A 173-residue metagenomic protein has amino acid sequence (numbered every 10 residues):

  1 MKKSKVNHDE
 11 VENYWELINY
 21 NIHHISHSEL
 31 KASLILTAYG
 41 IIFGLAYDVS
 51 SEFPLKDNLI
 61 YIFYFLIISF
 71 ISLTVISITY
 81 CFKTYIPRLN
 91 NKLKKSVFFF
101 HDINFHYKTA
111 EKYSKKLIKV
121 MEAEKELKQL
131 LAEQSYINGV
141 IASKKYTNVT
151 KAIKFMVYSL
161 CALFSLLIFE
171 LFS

Functional and structural regions predicted by a protein language model:
K2-D48, Q129-G139: Cytosol/matrix-facing amphipathic helices and coiled-coil assembly/linker segments of eukaryotic membrane proteins
K2-D9, L93-N138: Solvent-exposed, non-transmembrane helices and loops of integral membrane proteins
D9-E12, I18-N19, S72-S77, E111: Short linear motifs at secondary-structure transitions and domain/linker junctions
V11, L36, G44, S77 (+5 more regions): Generic intrinsically disordered, low-complexity segments enriched for polar/acidic and small residues
H23-N91, V149-S173: Alpha-helical transmembrane segments and their immediate juxtamembrane boundary regions in integral membrane proteins
K94-Y107, A142, T150-K151, M156 (+1 more regions): Short flexible/disordered coil segments
L130-Y158: Hydrophobic alpha-helical transmembrane segments and immediately flanking/interface helices in integral membrane
